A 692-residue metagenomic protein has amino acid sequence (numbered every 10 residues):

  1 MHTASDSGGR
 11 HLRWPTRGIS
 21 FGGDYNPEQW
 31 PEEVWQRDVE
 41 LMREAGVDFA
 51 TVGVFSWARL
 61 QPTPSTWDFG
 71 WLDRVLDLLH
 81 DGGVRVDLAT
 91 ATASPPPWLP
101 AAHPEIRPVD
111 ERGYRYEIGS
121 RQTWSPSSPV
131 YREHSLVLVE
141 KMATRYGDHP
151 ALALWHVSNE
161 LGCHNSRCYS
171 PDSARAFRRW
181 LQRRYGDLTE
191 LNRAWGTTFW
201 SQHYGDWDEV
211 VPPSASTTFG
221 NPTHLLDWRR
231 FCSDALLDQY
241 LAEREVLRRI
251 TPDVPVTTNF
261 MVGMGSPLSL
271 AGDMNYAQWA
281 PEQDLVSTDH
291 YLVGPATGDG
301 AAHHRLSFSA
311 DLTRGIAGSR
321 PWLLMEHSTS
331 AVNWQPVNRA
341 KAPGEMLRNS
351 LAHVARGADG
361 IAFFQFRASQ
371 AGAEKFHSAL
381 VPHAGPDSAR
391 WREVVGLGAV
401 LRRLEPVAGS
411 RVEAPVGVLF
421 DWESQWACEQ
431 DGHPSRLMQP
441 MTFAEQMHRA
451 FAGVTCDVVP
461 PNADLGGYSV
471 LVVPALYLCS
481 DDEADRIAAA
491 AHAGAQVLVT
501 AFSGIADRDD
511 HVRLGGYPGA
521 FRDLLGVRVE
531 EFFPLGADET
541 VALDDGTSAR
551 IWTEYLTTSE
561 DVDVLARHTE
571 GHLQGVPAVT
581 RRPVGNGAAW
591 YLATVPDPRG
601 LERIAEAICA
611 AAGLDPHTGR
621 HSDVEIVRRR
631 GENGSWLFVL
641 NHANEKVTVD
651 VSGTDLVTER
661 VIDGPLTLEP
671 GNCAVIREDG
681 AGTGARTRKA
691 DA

Functional and structural regions predicted by a protein language model:
M1-T51, P62, D77-L78, R85 (+1 more regions): N-terminal carbohydrate-binding accessory modules
R17-I19, G46-D48, H80-V86, D148-A153 (+7 more regions): Short, well-ordered coil/turn segments that N-cap beta-strands
S20-W30, G53-G70, E117-L136, L161-N165 (+7 more regions): The substrate-binding groove and active-site-proximal loops of carbohydrate-active enzymes, especially glycoside
G23, M42, A50, L79 (+8 more regions): Conserved, mostly hydrophobic/aromatic
W30-E44, S135-K141, P267-W279, A342-S350: Short, acidic/polar
R37-E44, T51-Y114, E243-I250, L478: Aromatic-lined substrate-binding rim segments of carbohydrate-active enzymes
R112-L306: Polysaccharide-binding and catalytic clefts of secreted carbohydrate-active enzymes
V210, D284, T288-A692: Carbohydrate-binding surfaces of carbohydrate-active enzymes
